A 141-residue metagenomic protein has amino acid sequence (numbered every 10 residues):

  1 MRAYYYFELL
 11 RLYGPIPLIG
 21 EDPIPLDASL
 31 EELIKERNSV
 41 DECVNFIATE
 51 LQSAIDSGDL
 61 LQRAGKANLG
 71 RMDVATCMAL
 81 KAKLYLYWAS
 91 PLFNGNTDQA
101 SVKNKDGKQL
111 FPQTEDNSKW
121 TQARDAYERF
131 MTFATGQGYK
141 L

Functional and structural regions predicted by a protein language model:
M1-L141: Structured, solvent-exposed acidic/aromatic patches
